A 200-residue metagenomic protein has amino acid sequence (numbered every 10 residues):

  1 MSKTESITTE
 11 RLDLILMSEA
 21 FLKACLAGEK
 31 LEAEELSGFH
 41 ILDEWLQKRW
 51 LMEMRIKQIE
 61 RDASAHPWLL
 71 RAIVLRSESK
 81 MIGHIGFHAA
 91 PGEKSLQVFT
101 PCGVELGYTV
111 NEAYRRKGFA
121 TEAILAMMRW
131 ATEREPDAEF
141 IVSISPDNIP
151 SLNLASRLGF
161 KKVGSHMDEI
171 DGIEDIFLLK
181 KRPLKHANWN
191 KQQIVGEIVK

Functional and structural regions predicted by a protein language model:
M1-A113, L125-E139, D147, K161-K200: GNAT-family acyltransferases
R116-T121: Glycine-rich acyl-CoA binding loop
P150-S151: Catalytic nucleophile serine of serine hydrolases, specifically the conserved "nucleophile elbow" pentapeptide
A155: Conserved active-site tyrosine of GNAT-family acetyltransferases
